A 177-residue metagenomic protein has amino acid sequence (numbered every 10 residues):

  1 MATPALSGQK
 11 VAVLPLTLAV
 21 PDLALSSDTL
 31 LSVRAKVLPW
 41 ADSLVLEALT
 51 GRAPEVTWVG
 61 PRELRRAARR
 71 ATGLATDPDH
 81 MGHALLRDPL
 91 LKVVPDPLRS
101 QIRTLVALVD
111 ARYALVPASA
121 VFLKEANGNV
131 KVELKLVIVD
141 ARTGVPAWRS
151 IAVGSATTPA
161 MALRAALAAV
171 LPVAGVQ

Functional and structural regions predicted by a protein language model:
M1-S7: Bacterial Sec signal peptide processing site at the extreme N-terminus
Q9-L16, V93-E125: A short, hydrophobic beta-strand-centered structural micro-motif
Q9-S32, L85: Acidic/histidine-rich, surface-exposed loop or edge segments in extracytoplasmic proteins
P21, P39-S43, I151: Hydrophobic structural segments
S27-A111: N-terminal segment of the mature soluble domain
L86-R87, V94-L98, A165-Q177: Compositionally biased, intrinsically disordered linkers/stalks adjacent to structured regions
S119-A156, R164: Amphipathic beta-strand/beta-sheet edge segments enriched in Tyr/Trp
